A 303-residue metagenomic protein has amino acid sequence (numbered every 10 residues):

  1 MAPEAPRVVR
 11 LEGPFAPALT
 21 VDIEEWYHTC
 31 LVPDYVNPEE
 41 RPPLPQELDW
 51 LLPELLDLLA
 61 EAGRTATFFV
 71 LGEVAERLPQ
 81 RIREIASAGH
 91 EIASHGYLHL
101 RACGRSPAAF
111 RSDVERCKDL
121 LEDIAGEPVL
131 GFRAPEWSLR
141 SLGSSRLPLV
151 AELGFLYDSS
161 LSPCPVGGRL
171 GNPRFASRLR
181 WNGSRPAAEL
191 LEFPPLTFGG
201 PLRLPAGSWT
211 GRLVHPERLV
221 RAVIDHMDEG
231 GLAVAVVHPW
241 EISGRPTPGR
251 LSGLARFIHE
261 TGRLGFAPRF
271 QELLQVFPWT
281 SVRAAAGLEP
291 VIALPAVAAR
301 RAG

Functional and structural regions predicted by a protein language model:
A2, E61-A62, V214-G303: C-terminal domain-boundary segment and adjacent tail
A2-E91: Active-site beta->alpha N-cap acidic-glycine motif
A2-R10, E127-L130, A134-G231: Active-site-adjacent pocket scaffolds in enzyme catalytic domains
T20-I23, A93, R133, V236: Generic enzyme active-site microenvironment
E39-P43, E47, R105-S112, T210-V214 (+1 more regions): Alpha-helix N-cap and loop-to-helix initiation/capping positions
L52-L56, P79-R83, R111-D119, L147 (+2 more regions): Generic structural signal for well-ordered alpha-helices, preferentially at hydrophobic/aromatic core positions
A62-G143, F155, S160-G167, A188-E189 (+1 more regions): Metal-dependent polysaccharide deacetylase catalytic core of the NodB/CE4 family, i.e., the active-site-bearing domain
A75-I92, S144-L156, L251-H259, I292-A302: Short, electropositive alpha-helical surface patch
